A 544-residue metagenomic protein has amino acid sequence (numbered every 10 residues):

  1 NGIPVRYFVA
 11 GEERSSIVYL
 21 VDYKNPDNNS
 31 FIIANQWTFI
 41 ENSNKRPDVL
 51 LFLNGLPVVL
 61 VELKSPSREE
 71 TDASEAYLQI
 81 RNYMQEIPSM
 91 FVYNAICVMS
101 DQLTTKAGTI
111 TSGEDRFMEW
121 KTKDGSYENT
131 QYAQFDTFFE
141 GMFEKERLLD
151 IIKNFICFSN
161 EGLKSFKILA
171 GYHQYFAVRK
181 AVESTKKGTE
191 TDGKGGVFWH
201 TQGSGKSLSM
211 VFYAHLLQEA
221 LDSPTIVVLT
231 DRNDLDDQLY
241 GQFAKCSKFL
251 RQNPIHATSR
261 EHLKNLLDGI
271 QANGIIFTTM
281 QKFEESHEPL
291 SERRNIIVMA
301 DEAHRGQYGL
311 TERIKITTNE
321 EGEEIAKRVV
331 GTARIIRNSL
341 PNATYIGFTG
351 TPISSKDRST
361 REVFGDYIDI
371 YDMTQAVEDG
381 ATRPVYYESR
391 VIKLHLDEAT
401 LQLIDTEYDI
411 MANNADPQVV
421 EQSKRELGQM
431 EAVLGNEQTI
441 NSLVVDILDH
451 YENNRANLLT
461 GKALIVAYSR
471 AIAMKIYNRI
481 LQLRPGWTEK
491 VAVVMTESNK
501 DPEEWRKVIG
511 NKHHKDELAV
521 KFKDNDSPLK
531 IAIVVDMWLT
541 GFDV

Functional and structural regions predicted by a protein language model:
N1-T225, D234-L250, Q271-I275, R293-N295 (+3 more regions): ATP-dependent helicase/translocase motor core
N129, D357-T460, Y477, L481: Interdomain helical connector at the RecA1-RecA2 junction of SF1/SF2 helicase-like NTPases
V197, T225, Y240, S247-H262 (+1 more regions): Conserved RecA-like helicase motor-core motifs
F198-H200, P224-R232, G461-S469: Conserved RecA-like ASCE P-loop NTPase motor core of nucleic-acid helicases/translocases
Q202, H304, E324-K356, G380: Conserved helicase ATPase motor motifs in RecA-like P-loop NTPase domains
K245-P289: Inter-Walker segment of RecA-like/P-loop motor cores
Q271-I335, H514-A519, V534-D536: Conserved RecA-like ASCE ATPase "motif II neighborhood" in helicase/translocase motors
L427-V534: Conserved C-terminal RecA-like helicase domain
